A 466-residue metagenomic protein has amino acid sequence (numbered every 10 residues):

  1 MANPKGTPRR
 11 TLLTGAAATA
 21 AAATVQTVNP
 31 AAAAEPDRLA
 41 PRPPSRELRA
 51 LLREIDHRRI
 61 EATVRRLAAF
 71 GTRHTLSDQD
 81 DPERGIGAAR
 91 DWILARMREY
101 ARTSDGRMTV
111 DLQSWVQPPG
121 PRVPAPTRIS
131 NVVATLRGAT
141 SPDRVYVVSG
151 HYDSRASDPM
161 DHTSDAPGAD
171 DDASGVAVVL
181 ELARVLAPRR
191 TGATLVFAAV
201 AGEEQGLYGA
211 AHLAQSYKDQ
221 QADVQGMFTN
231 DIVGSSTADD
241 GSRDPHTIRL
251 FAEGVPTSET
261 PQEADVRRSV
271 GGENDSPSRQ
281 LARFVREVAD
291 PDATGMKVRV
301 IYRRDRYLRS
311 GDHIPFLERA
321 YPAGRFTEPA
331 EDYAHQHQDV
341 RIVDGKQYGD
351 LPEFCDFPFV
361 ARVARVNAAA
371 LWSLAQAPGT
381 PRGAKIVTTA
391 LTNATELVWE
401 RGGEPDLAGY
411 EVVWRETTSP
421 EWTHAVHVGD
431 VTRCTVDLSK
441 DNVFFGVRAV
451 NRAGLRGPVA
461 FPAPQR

Functional and structural regions predicted by a protein language model:
M1-T7, A16-V25, A32: N-terminal secretory signal peptides
R59-R137: A non-catalytic alpha/beta surface segment that caps or lines the substrate-entry region of metallo-dependent hydrolase
A68, V233-F251, V300-P378: Active-site-adjacent mobile loop/cap segments within catalytic or ligand-binding domains
V148, S154, P159-L207, N367: Alpha-helical metal-binding/catalytic segments enriched in His/Glu/Asp
V200-G311, R319: Metal-dependent peptidase/peptidase-like ectodomains
N393-P405: Conserved aromatic anchor
D437-L455: Beta-strand-rich modules
R452-R466: Extracellular fibronectin type III
